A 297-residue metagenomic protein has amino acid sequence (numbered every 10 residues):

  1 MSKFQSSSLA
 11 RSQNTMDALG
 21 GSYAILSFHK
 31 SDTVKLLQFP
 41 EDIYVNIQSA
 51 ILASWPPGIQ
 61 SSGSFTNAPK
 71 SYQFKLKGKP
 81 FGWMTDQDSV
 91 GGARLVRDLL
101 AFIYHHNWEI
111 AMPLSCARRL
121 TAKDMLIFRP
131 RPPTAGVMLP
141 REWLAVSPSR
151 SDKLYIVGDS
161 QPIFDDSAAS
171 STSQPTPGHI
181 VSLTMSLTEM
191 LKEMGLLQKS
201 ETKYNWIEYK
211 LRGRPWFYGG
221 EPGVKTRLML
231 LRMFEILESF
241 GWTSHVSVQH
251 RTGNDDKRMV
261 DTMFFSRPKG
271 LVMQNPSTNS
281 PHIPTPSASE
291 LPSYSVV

Functional and structural regions predicted by a protein language model:
M1-R94, M112-L228, R232, T243-V297: Interaction-mediating elements
R97-E109, L231-T243: Extracellular/lumenal glycan-associated surfaces
